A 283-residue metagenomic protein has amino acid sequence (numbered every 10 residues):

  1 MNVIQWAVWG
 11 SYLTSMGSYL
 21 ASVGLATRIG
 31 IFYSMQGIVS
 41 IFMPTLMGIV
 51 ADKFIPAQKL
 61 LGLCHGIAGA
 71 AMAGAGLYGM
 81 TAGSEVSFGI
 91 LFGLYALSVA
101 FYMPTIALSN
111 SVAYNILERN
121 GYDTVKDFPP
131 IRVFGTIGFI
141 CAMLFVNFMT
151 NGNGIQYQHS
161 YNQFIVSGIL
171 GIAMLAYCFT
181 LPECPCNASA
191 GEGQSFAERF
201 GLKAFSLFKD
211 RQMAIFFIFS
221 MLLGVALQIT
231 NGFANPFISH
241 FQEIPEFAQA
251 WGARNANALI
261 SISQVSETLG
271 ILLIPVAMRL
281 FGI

Functional and structural regions predicted by a protein language model:
M1-I41, Q212-A248, G252-L259: Helix-loop boundary and gating motifs at the non-cytosolic
G37-I38, T136-I137, S261-V265: Short hydrophobic/small-residue motifs within alpha-helical transmembrane segments of multi-pass transporter-like
V39-I41, K126-N147: Glycine-rich segments within core transmembrane alpha-helices of 12-TM secondary carriers
F42-P56, T150-G154, L269-G282: Helix-to-loop junctions at the C-terminal end of transmembrane segments in multipass secondary transporters
G66-E85: C-terminal ends and interior cores of transmembrane alpha-helices in multi-pass membrane transporters/permeases
L94-F134: Cytoplasmic helix-loop-helix junction between adjacent transmembrane helices in 12-TM secondary transporters
Y161-T180: Symmetry-related core transmembrane helices of the 12-TM Major Facilitator Superfamily/SLC fold
P182-I218, E243-A248: Juxtamembrane intracellular "pre-TM" segments in multi-pass secondary transporters
